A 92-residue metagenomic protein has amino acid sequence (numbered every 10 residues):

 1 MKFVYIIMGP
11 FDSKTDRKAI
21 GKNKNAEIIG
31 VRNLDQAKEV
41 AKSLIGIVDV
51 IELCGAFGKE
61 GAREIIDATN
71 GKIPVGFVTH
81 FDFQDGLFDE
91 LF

Functional and structural regions predicted by a protein language model:
M1-D12: N-terminal basic/disordered segments at the start of proteins
M8-P10, A56, V78-D82: Active-site beta-loop-alpha junctions enriched in small/polar residues
A19-Q36: Glycine-rich phosphate-binding "P-loop"
I29, C54-G55: Glycine- and other small-residue-rich loops at beta-strand/loop junctions that grip anionic moieties
E39-G46: Short, well-structured alpha-helical segments in soluble
D49-L53: Short catalytic-loop micro-motif centered on adjacent basic/acidic residues
A56-N70: Active-site-adjacent beta->alpha loops and helix N-cap segments on the catalytic face of soluble alpha/beta enzymes
D67-D89: C-terminal structural segments of small proteins and small subunits
